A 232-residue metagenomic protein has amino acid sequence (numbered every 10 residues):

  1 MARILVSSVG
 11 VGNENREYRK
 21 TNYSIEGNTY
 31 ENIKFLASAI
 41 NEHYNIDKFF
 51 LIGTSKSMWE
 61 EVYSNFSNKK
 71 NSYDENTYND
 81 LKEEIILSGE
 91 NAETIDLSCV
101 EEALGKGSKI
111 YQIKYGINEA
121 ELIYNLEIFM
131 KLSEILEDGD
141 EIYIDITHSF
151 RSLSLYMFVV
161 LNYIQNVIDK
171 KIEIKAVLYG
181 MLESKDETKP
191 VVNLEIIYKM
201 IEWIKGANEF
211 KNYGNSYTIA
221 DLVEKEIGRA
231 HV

Functional and structural regions predicted by a protein language model:
M1-E141, N162-R229: Long, low-complexity, Lys/Arg-enriched
I142-V159: Elongated alpha-helical scaffolds
